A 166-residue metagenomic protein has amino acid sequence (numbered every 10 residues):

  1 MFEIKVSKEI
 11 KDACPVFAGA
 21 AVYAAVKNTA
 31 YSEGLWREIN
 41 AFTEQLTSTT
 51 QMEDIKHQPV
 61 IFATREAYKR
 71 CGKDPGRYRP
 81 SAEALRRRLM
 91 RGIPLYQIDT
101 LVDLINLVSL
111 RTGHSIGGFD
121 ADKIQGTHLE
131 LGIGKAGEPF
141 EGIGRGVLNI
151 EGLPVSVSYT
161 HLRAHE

Functional and structural regions predicted by a protein language model:
F2-I4: N-terminal extension/subdomain marker
S7-A13, Y96-D99, D120-A121, G142-V147 (+1 more regions): A generic local secondary-structure boundary/capping motif
K8-F42: Gly/serine-rich nucleotide phosphate-binding loop at the start of the catalytic core of nucleotide/ADP-ribose-handling
E33-A84, M90: Glycine/proline-rich, flexible active-site/cofactor-binding loop segments that harbor closely spaced acidic
P94-G118: Conserved phosphate/anionic-ligand binding catalytic regions in large, soluble enzymes, centered on
S109-K135: Class I SAM-dependent methyltransferase SAM-binding "motif I" and its flanking Rossmann-like core
H128-L153, V157-Y159: Active-site-proximal mixed secondary-structure blocks
T160-E166: Conserved small/polar residues in nucleotide/adenosyl-binding loops
